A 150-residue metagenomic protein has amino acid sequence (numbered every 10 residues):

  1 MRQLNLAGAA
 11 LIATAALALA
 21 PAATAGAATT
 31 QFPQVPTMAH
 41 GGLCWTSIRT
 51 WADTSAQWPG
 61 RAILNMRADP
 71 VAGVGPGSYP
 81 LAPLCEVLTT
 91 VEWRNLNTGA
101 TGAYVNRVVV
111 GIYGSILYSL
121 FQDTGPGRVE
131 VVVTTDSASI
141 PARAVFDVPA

Functional and structural regions predicted by a protein language model:
M1-C44: N-terminal prepro-regions of secreted/extracellular proteins
M1-Q3, V74-P80, Y104-N106, G114-I116: Short secondary-structure boundary micro-motifs
G8-A10, P21, T54, W93 (+1 more regions): N-terminal hydrophobic or amphipathic segments with adjacent small-residue motifs that include Sec signal peptides
A18, S55, A82-L84, Q122 (+1 more regions): Sterically constrained small-residue positions within well-ordered secondary structures of folded domains
A25, A62, V129: A broad, low-specificity signal marking well-ordered, structured residues that form hydrophobic/aromatic
A28-E86: Short, surface-exposed binding/anchoring microloops in extracellular/periplasmic proteins
V87-F146: Extracytosolic low-complexity repeat regions of secreted or lipid-anchored proteins
V148-A150: Short, solvent-exposed mixed-charge patches
